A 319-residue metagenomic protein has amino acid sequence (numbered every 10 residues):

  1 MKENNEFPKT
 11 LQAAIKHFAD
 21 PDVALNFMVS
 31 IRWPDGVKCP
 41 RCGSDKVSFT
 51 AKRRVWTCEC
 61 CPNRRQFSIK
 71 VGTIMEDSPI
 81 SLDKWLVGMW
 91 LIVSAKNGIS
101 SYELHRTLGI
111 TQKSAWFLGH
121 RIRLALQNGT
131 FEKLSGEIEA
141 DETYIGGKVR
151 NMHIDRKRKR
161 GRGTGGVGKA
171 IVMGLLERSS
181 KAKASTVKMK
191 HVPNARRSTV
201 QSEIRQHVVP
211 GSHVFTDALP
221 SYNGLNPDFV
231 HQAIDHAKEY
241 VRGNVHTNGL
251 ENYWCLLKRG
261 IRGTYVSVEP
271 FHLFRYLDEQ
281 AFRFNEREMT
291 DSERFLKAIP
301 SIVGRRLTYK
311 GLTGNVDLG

Functional and structural regions predicted by a protein language model:
M1-G319: Residue-level recognition of single "structural anchor" positions that define or cap local secondary structure
